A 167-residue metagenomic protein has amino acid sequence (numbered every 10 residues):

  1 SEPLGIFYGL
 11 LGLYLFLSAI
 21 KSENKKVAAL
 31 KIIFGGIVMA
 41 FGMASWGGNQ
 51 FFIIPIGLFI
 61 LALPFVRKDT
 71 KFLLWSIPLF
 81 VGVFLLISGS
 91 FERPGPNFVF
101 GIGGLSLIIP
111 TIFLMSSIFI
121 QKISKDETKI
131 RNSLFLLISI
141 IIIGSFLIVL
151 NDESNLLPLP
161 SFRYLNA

Functional and structural regions predicted by a protein language model:
S1-P3, G47-G48: Short acidic/glycine- and proline-prone juxtamembrane loop motifs at membrane-interface regions of multi-pass membrane
P3-Y14, I32-G35, F52-I56, V81 (+1 more regions): Alpha-helical transmembrane segments of multi-pass membrane proteins
L10-L30, M39, L58-F72: Membrane-interface transmembrane helices that cradle and orient dolichyl/undecaprenyl
L13, M39, I60, F84-L85 (+2 more regions): Hydrophobic core segments of alpha-helical transmembrane domains in multi-pass membrane transport and ion-translocation
K21, F52-F135: Perimembrane helix-loop-helix junctions
K26, L30-A40, L105-I108, I112 (+1 more regions): Cleavable Sec-type N-terminal signal peptides
K31-G47, G82-P94: Membrane-interface alpha helices of multi-pass inner-membrane proteins
D126-A167: Aromatic-rich transmembrane-lumenal/periplasmic boundary elements in polytopic membrane proteins
